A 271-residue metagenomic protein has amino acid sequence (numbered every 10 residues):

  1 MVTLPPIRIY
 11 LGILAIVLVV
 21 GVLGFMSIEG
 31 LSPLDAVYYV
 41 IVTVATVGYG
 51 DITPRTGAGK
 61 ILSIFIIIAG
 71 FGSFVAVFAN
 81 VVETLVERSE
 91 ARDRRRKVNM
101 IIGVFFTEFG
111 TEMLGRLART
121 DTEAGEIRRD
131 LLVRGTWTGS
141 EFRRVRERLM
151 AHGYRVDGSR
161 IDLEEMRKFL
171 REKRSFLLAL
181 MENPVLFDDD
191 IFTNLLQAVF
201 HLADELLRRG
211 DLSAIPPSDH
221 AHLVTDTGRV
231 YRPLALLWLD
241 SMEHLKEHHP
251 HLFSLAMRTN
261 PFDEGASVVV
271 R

Functional and structural regions predicted by a protein language model:
M1-S27: Pore-domain transmembrane helices of cation channels
L18-E90: Pore domain of cation channels
D35, Y39-V42, M100, V104 (+1 more regions): Short amphipathic alpha-helical coupling elements at transmembrane boundaries
G57-F71, L114-A124, E247-H251: Juxtamembrane/interfacial segments around transmembrane helices
G59, A79, R96-G103, T107 (+2 more regions): Non-catalytic, well-ordered alpha-helical scaffold segments
R88-K173: Membrane-proximal, non-transmembrane interface segments of integral membrane proteins
D162-R271: Soluble C-terminal extramembrane regulatory/interaction domains of multi-pass membrane proteins
